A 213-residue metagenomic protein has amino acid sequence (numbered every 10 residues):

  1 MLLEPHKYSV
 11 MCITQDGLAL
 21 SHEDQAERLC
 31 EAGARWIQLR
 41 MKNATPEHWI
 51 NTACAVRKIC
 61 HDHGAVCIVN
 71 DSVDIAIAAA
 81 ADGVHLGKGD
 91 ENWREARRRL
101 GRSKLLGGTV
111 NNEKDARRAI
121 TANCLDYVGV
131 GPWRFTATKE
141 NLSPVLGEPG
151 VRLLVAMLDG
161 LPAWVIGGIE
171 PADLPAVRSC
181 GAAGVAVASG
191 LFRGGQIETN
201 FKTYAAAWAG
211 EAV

Functional and structural regions predicted by a protein language model:
M1-E91, R98-D126, S143-P149, L153-A163 (+3 more regions): Conserved N-terminal beta1-alpha1 strand-loop-helix module at the mouth
D126-W133: Non-cysteine beta-strand/loop elements that form the S-adenosyl-L-methionine
W133-F135, I169-P171: Short acidic/polar capping segments at secondary-structure boundaries
T138-E140: Glycine/threonine-rich flexible loop motifs
